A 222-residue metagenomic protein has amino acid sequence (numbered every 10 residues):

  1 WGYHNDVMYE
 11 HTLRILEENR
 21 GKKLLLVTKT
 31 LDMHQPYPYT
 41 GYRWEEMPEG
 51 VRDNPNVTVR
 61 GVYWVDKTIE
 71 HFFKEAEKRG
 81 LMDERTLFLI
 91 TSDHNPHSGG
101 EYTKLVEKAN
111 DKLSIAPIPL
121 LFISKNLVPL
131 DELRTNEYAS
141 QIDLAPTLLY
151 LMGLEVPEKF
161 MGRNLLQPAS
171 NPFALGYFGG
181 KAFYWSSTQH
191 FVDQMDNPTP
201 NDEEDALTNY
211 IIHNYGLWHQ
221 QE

Functional and structural regions predicted by a protein language model:
W1-E222: Solvent-exposed soluble domains appended to multi-pass membrane proteins
